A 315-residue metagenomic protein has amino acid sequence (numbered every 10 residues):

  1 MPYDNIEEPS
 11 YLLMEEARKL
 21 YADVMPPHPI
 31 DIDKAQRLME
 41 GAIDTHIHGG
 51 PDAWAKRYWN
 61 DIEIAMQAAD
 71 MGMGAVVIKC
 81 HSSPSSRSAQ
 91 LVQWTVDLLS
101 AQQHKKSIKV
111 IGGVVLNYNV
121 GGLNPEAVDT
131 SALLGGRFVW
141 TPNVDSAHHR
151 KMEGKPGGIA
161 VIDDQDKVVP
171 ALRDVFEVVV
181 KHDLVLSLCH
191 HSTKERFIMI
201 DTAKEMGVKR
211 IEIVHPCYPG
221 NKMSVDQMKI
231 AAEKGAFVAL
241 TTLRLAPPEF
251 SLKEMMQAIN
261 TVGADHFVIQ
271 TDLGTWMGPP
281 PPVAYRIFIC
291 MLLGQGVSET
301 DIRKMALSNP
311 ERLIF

Functional and structural regions predicted by a protein language model:
M1-I108: An N-terminally biased module of ancient metal coordination in phosphate/nucleic-acid-related enzymes
Q36, D70, A89-K106, D129-G135 (+4 more regions): Acidic (Asp/Glu)-rich catalytic clusters
D44, E63-R87, K106-Y118, G136-S146 (+3 more regions): Divalent metal-dependent hydrolysis catalytic cores, especially in the metallo-beta-lactamase
A53-Y58, S86-Q90, F197-T202, K222-M228 (+3 more regions): Histidine/acidic-residue-rich catalytic or RNA/ligand-binding cores of hydrolases and nuclease-related proteins
V115-L123, S187-S192, P216-K222, T241-L252: Active-site glycine- and acidic-residue-rich loops that bind and position anionic ligands or nucleotide-like cofactors
N117-V214: Extended substrate/RNA-proximal surfaces in nucleic-acid metabolism proteins
T241, A264-P281: Short acidic/histidine-rich active-site segments
Y285-F315: Mid-to-C-terminal alpha-helical segments outside catalytic/metal-binding sites
